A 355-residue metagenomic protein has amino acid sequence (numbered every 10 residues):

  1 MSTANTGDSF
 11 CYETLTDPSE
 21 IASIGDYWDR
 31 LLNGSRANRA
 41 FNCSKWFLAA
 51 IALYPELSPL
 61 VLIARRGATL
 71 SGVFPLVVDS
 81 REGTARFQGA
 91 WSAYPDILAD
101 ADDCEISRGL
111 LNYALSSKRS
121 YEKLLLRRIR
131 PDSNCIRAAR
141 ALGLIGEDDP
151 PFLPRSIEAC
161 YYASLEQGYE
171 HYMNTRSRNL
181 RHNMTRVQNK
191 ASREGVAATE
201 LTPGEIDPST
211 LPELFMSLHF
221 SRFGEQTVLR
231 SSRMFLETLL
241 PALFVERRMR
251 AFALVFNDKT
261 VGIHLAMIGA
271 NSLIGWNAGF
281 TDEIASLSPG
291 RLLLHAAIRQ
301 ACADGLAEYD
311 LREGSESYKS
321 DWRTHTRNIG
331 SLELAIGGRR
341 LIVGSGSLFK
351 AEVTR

Functional and structural regions predicted by a protein language model:
S2-T16, I136-H171, F256, A270 (+1 more regions): Active-site/acyl-donor-binding loops of N-acyltransferases
N5-T6, F87-W91, A191-G195: Short, flexible turn/loop "capping" segments at secondary-structure junctions
Y12-T84, I129-S286: A conserved beta-strand-loop-helix scaffold within acyl/acetyltransferase catalytic domains
F47-L48, P95-D96, G109-L110, E194-A197 (+6 more regions): Short, intrinsically disordered/low-complexity patches at protein termini and at juxtamembrane boundaries
S58-P59, V78-S156, A270-R327: Acyl-donor binding region in acyl/amide transferases
A114, N174-H182, G346-A351: Short intrinsically disordered coil segments
